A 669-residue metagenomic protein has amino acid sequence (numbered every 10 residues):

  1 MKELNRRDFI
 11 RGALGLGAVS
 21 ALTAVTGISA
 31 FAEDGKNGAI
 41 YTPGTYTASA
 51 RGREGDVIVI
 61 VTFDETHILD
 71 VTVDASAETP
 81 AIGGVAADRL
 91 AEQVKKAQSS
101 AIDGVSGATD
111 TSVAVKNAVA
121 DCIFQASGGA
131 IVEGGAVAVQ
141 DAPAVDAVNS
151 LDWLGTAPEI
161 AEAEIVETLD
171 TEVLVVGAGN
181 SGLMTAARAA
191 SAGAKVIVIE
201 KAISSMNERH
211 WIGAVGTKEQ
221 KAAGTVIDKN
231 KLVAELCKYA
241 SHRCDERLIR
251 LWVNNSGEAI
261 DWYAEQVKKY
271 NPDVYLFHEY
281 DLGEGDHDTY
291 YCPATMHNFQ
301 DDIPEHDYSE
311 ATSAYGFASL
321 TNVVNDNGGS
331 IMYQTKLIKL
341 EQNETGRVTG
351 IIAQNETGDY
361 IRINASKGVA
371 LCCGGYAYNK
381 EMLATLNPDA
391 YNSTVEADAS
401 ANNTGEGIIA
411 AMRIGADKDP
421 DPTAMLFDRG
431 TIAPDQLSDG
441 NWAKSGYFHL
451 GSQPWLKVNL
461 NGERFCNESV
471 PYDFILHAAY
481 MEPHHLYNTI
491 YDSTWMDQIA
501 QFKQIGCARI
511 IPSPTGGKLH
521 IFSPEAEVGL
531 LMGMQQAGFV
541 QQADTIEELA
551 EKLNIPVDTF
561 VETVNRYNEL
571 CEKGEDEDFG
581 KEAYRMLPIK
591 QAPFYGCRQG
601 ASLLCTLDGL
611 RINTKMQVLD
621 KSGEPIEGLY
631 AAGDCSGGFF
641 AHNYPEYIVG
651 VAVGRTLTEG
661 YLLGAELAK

Functional and structural regions predicted by a protein language model:
M1-S20: N-terminal secretory signal peptides and thylakoid transit peptides that target proteins across membranes
N37-Q140: Active-site- and interface-proximal helix/loop "cap" or "latch" segments in soluble metabolic and energy-transducing
P143, N254-D359, K380-E381, G574-Q591: Conserved redox-cofactor binding core of oxidoreductases
V173-I197: N-terminal Rossmann-like FAD-binding beta1-loop-alpha1 element of flavoenzymes
A202-A223: Conserved N-terminal glycine-rich FAD pyrophosphate-binding loop of Rossmann-like flavoproteins
K339, T559-N643: A glycine-rich dinucleotide-binding beta-alpha-beta segment and adjacent secondary-structure elements that constitute
E356-D359, N364-P434, Y647, V653 (+1 more regions): Glycine-rich loop(s) and the adjacent beta-strand/alpha-helix scaffold that form part
I408-A410, I414-K552: An anion/pyrophosphate-binding glycine-rich loop and adjacent beta-alpha core in soluble alpha-beta enzymes
